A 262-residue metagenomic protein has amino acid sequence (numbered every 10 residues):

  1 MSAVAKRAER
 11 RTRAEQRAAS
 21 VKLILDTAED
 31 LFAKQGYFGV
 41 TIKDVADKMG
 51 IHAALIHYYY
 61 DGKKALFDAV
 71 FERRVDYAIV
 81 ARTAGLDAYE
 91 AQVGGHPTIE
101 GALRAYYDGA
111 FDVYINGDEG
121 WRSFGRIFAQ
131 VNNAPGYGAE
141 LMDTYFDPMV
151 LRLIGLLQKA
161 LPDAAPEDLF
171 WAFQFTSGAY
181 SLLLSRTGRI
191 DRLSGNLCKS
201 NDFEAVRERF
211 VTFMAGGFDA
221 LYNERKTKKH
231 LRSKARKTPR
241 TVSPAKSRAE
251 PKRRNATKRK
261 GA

Functional and structural regions predicted by a protein language model:
M1-R7, N116, D147-A262: C-terminal peripheral helix-coil segments that are non-catalytic and often amphipathic
R17, V21-E29: Short, leucine-enriched amphipathic alpha-helices that occur as contiguous helical runs
L23, L31-R73: Helix-turn-helix
D68-D87: Histidine- and aromatic-rich ligand-binding microenvironments
A69, E119-R126, E167-W171: Short, solvent-exposed positions on alpha-helices
R82-R122, F173: Hydrophobic alpha-helical connector segments
G101-A105, N116-D147, T187-R192: Amphipathic alpha-helical segments used for helix-helix packing
Y106-A110, G125-N132, T176, Y180 (+1 more regions): Short alpha-helical scaffolding segments that buttress acidic/His motifs in well-ordered protein cores
